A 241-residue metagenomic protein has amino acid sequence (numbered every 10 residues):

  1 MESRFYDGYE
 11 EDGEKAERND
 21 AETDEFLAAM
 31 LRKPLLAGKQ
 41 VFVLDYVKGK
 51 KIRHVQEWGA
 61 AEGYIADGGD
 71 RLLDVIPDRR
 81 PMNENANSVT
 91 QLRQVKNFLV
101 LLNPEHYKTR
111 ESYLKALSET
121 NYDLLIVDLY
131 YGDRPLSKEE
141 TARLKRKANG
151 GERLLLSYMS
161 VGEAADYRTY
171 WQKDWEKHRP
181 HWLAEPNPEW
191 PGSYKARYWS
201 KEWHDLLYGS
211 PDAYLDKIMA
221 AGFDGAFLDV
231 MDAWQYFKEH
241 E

Functional and structural regions predicted by a protein language model:
M1-E241: Glycan-processing catalytic domains of CAZymes
